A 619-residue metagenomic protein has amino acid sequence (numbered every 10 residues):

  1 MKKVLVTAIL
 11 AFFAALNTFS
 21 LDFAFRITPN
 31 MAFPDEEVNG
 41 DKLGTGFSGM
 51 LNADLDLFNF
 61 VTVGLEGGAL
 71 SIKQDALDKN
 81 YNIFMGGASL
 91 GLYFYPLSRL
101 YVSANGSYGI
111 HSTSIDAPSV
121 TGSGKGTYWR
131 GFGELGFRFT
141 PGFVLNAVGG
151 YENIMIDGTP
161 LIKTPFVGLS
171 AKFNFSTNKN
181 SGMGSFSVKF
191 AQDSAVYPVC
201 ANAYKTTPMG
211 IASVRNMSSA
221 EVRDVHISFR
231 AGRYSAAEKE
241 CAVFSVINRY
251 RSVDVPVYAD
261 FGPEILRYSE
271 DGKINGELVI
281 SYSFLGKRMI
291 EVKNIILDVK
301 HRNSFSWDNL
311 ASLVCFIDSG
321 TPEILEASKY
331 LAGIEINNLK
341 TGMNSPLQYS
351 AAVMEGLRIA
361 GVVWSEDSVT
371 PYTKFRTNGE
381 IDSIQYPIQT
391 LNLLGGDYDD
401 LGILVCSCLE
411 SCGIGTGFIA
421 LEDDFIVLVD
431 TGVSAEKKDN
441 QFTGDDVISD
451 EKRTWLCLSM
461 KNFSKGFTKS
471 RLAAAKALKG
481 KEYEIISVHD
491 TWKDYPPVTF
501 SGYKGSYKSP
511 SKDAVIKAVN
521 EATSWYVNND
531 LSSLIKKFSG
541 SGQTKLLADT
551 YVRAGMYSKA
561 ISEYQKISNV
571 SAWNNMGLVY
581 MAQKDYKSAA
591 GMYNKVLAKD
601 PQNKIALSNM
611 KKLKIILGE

Functional and structural regions predicted by a protein language model:
T7-N17: Bacterial N-terminal signal peptides
F19-D75, Y108-I110, T159, T164-S176: Short glycine/proline- and aromatic-enriched beta-strand/turn motifs that initiate or cap beta-hairpins
L21-I27, N59-L65, G86, L100-G106 (+4 more regions): Transmembrane beta-strands of outer-membrane beta-barrel proteins
E37, A76, Y81-I83, G131 (+1 more regions): Predominantly the C-terminal beta-signal and adjacent terminal strand-loop region of outer-membrane beta-barrel
N39-T45, L77-M85, V120-T127, G158-P165 (+1 more regions): Replace "Gram-negative outer membrane beta-barrel proteins" with "bacterial and organellar outer membrane beta-barrel
M50-N52, S89-G91, F132-E134, G168-K172 (+1 more regions): Outer-membrane beta-barrel architecture
L55-N59, L92-L100, F137-F143, F175-T177: Outer-membrane beta-barrel strand-turn architecture
G149, G182-K566, S571-N575, A582 (+4 more regions): A structural boundary/capping signal
